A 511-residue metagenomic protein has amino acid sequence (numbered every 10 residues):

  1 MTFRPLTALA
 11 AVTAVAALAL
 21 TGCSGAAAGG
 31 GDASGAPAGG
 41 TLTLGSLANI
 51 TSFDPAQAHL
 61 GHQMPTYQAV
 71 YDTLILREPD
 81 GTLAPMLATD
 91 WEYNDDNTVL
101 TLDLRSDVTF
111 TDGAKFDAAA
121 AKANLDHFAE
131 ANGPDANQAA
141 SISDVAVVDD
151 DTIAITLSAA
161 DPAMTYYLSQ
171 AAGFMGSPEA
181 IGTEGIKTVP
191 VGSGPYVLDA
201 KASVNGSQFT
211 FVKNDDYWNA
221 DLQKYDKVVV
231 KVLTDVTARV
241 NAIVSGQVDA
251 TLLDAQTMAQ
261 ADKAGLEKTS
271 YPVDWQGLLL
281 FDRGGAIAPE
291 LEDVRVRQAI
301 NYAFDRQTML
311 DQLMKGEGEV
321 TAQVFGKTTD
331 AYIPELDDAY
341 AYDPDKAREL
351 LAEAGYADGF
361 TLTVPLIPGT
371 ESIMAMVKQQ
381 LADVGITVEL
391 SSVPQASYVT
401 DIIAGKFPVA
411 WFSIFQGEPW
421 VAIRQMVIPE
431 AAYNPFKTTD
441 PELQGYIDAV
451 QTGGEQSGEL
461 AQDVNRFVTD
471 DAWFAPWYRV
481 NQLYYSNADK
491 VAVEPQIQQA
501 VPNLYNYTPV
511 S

Functional and structural regions predicted by a protein language model:
G45-Y93, V191: N-terminal lobe/hinge region of extracytoplasmic solute-binding protein
D96, D103, N137-E179: Surface-exposed binding/hinge segments that line and control ligand-binding clefts or catalytic entry sites
D117-N124, D150-T156, P195, Y225-K227 (+3 more regions): Alpha-helical secondary-structure segments
S169-D221, K227: Gly/Pro-rich hinge or "lid" segments in bacterial periplasmic/extracellular proteins
S203, D330, A352-Q416: Ligand/substrate-recognition segments at binding pockets and active sites
D216-A261, T387: Ligand-site clamp/hinge motif
I287, E319-E353: Structural transition elements
F304-A331, G369-V377, I403-S511: Detector for C-terminal structural segments
